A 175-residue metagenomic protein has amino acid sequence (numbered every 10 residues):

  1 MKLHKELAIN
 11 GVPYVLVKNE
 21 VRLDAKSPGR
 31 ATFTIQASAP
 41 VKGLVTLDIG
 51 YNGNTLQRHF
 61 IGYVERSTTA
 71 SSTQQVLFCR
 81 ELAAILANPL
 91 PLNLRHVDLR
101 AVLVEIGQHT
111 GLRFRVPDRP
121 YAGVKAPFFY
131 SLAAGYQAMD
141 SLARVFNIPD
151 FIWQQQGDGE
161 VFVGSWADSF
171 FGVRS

Functional and structural regions predicted by a protein language model:
M1-I85: Assembly/oligomerization scaffold segments
K18, S27, H96, R174-S175: Solvent-exposed, flexible loop/coil residues
Q36, L92, V104-Q108, A143-R144: Short, surface-exposed, polar/charged, turn-prone segments marking secondary-structure boundaries
Q74-Q75, C79-L82, V116-S175: Short beta-strand-centered interaction patches in the first periplasmic/extracellular domains of large envelope
N88-H96, A126-F129: Second-shell loop/turn segments in exported
H96-L103, G135-M139: Generic alpha-helical secondary structure
L99-R115: Glycine-rich, acidic and aromatic/proline-enriched surface loops and short helix-turn segments that act as binding
